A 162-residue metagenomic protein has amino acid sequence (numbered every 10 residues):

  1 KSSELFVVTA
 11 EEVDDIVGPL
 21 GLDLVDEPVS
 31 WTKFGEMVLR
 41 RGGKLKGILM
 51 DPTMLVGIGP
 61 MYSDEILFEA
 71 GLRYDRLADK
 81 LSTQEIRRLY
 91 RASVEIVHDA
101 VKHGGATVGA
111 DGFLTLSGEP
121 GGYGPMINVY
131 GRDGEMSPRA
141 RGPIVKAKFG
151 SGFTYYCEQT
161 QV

Functional and structural regions predicted by a protein language model:
K1-V162: Structured catalytic/nucleic-acid-binding cores of DNA maintenance enzymes
